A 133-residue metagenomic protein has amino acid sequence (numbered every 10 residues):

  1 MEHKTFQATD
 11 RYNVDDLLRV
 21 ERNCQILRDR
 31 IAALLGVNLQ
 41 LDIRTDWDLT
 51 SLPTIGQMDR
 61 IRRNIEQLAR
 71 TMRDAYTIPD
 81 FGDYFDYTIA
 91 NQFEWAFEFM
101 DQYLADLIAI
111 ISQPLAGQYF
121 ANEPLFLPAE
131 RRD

Functional and structural regions predicted by a protein language model:
M1-D133: Extracellular "spike/adhesin" assembly and maturation modules and analogous cytosolic coiled-coil scaffolds
